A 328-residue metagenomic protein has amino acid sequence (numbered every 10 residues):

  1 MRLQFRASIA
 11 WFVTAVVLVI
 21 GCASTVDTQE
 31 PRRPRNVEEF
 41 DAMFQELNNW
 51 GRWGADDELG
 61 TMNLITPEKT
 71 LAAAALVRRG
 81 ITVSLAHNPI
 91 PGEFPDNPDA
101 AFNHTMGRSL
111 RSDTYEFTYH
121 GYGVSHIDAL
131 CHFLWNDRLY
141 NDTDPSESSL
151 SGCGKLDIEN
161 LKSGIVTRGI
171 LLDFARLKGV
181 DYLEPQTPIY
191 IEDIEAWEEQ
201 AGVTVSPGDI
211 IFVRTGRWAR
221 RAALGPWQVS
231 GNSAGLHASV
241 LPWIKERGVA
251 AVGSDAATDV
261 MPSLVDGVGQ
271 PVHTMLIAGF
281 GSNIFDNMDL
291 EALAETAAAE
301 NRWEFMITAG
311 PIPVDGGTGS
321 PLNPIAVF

Functional and structural regions predicted by a protein language model:
M1-F12: Bacterial N-terminal signal peptides that target proteins for export
I9, S24-T28: N-terminal export/targeting leaders of redox proteins
A10-G21: Bacterial N-terminal signal peptides
D27-F328: Active-/binding-site microenvironments in catalytic and ligand-binding cores
